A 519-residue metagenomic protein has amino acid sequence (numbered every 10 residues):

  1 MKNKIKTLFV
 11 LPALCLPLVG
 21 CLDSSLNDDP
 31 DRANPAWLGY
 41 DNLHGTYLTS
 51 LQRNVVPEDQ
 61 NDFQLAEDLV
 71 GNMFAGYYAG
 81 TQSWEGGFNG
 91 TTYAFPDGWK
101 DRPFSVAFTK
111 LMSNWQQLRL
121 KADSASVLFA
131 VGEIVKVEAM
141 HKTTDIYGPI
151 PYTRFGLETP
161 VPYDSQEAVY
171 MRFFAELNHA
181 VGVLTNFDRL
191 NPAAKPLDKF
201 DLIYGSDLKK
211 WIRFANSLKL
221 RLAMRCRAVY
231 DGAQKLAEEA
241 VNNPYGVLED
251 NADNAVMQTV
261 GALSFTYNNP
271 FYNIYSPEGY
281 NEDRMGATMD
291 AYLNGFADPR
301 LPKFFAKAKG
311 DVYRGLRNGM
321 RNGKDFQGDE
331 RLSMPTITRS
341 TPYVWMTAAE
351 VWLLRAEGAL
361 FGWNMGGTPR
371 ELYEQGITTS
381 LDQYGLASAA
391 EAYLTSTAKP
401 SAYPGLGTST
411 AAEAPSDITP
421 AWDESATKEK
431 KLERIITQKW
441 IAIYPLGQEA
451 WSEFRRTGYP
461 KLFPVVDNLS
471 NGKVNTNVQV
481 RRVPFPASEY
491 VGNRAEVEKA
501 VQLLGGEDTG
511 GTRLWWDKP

Functional and structural regions predicted by a protein language model:
M1-P30: Bacterial Sec-dependent N-terminal signal peptides
K2-K4, N42, N186, L218: Bimodal feature
P17-L18, Q60-N61, L386, Y444: Intrinsically disordered or highly flexible coil/loop and linker segments, enriched in small and charged/polar residues
C21-Y77, V106, P460, N471-P519: Membrane-proximal, proline-rich intrinsically disordered regions
L26-D29, L332-S333, A411-S416: Short acidic (Asp/Glu) and glycine-rich catalytic loops that position anionic groups and cofactors
Q60-L69, P149, Q234, G447-S452: Beta-strand acidic-aromatic groove motif in beta-rich domains, primarily in extracellular
G80-A389, E424-E433, Q438: Structured, solvent-exposed acidic/aromatic patches
L381-P519: C-terminal functional modules
